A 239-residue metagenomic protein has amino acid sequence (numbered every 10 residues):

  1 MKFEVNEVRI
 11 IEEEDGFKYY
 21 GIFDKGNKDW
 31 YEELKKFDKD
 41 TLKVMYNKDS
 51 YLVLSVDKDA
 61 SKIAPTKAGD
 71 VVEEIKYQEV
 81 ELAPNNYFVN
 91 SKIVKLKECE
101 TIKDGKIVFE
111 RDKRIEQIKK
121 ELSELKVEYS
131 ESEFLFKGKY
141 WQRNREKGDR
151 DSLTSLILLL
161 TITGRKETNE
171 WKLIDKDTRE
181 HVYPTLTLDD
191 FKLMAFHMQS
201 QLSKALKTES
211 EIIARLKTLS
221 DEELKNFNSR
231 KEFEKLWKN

Functional and structural regions predicted by a protein language model:
M1-T41, K48-Y77, N90-N239: A preference for well-ordered globular domain cores that mediate specific macromolecular interactions or catalysis
E81-L82, Y87: Extended alpha-helical coiled-coil "stalk/arm" regions that act as elongated linkers or oligomerization scaffolds
